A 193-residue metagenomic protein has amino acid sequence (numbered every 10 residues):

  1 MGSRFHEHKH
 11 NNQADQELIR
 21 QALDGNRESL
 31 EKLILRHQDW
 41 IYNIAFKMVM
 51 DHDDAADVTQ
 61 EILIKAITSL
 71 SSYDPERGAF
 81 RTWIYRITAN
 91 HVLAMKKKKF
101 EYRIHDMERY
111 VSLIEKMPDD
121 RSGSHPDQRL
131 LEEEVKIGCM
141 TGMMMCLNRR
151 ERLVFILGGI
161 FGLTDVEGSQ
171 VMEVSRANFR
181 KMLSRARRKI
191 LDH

Functional and structural regions predicted by a protein language model:
G2-K9, L23-K32, Y42-E61, R176: Short, charged helix-capping/linker segments at alpha-helix termini
N11-D15, Y102-R129: Internal acidic/polar
Q13, D24, D120-E151: Amphipathic alpha-helical segment used for protein-protein interaction
L23-D24, L63-R77, K98-K99: Sigma70-family region 2
N43, D57-I64, G78-N90, K181: Structural recognition of an alpha-helix C-terminal capping motif at a helix-to-coil junction
S71-S72, R86-D106: Arg/Lys-rich amphipathic alpha helix in sigma70-family domain 2
K136, Q170-H193: DNA-recognition helix of helix-turn-helix
R150, L157-N178: Helix-turn-helix DNA-binding module
